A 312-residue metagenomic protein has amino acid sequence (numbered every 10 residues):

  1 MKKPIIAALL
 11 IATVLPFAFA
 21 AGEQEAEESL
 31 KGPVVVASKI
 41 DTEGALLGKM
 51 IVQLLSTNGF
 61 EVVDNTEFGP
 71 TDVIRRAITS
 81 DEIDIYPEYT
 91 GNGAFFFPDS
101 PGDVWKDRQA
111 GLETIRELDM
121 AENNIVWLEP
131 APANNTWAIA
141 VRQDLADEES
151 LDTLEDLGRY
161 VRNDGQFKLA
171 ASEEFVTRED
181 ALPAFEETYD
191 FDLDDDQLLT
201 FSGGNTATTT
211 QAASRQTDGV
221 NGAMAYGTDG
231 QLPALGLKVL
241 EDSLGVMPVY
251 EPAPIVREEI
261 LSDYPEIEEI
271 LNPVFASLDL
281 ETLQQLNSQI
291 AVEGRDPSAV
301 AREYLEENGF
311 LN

Functional and structural regions predicted by a protein language model:
M1-P33, N312: Short, low-complexity disordered leader/linker segments with a strong preference for bacterial N-terminal type II
E28-E43, F60-E67, G165-A170: Short, well-ordered beta-strand elements
D41-E61, P183, E187-Y189: Short, polar/charged alpha-helical segment
P70-G102, E113-R116, A207-A213, G227-G236: Pocket-flanking alpha-helical
F97-Q109, E113-L128, D192, T217-G219 (+1 more regions): Ligand-binding "clamshell"
Q109-K168, A276-L280: A conserved helix-loop-strand patch within extracytoplasmic ligand-binding domains of the periplasmic binding
W137-D147, Y250-Y264: A bilobed periplasmic-binding-protein/Venus flytrap-type ligand-binding module shared by bacterial periplasmic
N163-D242: Ligand-binding pocket segment of bilobal, Venus flytrap-like solute-binding proteins
